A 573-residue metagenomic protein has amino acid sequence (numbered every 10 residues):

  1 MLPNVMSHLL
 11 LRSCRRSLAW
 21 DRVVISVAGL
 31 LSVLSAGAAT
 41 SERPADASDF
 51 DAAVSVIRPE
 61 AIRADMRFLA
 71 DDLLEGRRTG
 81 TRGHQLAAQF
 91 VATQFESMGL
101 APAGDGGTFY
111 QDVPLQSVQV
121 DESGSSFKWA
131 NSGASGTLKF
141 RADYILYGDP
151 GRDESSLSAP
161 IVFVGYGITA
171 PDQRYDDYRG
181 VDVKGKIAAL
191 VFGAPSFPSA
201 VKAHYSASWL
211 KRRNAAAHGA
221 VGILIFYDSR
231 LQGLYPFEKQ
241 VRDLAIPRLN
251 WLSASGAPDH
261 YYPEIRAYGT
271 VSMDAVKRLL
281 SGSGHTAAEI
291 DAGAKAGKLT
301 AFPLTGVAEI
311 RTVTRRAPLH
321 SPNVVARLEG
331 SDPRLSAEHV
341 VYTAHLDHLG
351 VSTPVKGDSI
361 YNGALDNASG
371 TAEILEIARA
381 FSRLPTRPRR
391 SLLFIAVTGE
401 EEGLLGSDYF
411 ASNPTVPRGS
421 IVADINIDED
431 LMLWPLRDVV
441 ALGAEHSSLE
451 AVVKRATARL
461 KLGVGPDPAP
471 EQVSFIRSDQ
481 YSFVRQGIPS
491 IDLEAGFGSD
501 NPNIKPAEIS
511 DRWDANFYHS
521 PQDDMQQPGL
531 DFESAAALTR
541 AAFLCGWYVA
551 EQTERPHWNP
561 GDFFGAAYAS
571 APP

Functional and structural regions predicted by a protein language model:
R22-S35: Bacterial N-terminal signal peptides
F50, K139-D259, E329, A337 (+4 more regions): Extracellular/luminal Protease-associated
F50, S132, K139-G180, D259-G363 (+2 more regions): Soluble metallo-hydrolase cores and metallopeptidase-like ectodomains found primarily in the secretory/periplasmic
V56-A103, Q119, G180-D182, K186-S206 (+4 more regions): Catalytic-core environment of secreted peptidases
E75-A188, F192-F197, R316, H320-S321 (+1 more regions): Noncatalytic luminal/extracellular "stalk/propeptide" segments of secretory-pathway proteins
L138-K139, D153-E154, W251-A287, V397-E508 (+1 more regions): Metal-dependent peptidase/peptidase-like ectodomains
S206-L210, N214, L231, G350 (+2 more regions): Acidic/histidine-rich catalytic neighborhood of metal-dependent amide-processing enzymes
R379, R383, F497-Y568, P572: His/Asp/Glu-rich mid-to-C-terminal helical/loop segments that flank catalytic regions of hydrolases
